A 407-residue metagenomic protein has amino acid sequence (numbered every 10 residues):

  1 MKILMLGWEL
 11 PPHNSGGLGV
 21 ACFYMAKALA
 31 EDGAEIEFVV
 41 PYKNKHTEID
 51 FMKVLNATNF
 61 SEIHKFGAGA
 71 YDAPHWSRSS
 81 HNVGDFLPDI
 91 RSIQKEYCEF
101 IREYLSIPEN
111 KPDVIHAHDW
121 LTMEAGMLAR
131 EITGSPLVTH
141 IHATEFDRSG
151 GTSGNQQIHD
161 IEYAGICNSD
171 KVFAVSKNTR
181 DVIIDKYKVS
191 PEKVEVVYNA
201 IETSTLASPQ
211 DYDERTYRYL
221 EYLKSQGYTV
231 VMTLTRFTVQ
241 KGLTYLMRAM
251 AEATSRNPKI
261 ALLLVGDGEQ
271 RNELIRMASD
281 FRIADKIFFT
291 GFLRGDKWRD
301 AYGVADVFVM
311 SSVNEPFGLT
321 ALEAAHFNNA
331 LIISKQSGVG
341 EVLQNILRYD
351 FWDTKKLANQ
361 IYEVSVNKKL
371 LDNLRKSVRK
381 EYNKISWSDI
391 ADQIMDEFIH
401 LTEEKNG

Functional and structural regions predicted by a protein language model:
A34-N110: A conserved catalytic-core segment of Leloir-type glycosyltransferases
N178, A200: Carbohydrate-associated surface elements
L223-K241, M247-M250: Conserved donor-binding/catalytic core segment of Leloir-type glycosyltransferases
E273-L293: Nucleotide-activated donor-binding/catalytic signature segment of Leloir-type glycosyltransferases, i.e., the conserved
F292-L293, D300-A305: Short alpha-helical donor nucleotide-sugar binding micro-motif in glycosyltransferases
V313: Aromatic "clamp/platform" in nucleotide-sugar-dependent glycosyltransferases that forms part of the donor/acceptor
A330-I333: Short hydrophobic beta-strand element within catalytic cores of glycosyltransferases and related nucleotide-activated
I346-K355, E363-K368: Conserved acidic donor-binding segment of nucleotide-sugar-dependent glycosyltransferases
